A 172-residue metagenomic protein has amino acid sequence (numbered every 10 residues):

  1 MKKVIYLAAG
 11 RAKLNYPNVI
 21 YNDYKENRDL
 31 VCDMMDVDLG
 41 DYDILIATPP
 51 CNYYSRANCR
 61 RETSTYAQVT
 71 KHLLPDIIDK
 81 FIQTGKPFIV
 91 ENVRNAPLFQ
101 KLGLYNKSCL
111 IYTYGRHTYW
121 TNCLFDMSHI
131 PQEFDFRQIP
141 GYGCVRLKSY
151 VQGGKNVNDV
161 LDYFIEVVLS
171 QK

Functional and structural regions predicted by a protein language model:
M1, Y16, Y114-G115: A structure-centric signal for secondary-structure junctions around beta-strands
M1-K3, Y24, C59-T65: Short, basic, glycine/proline-bearing loop/turn elements
K2-G10: Conserved class I S-adenosyl-L-methionine
V4, N18-N22, F88: Hydrophobic anchor at the start of a short beta-strand that flanks the dinucleotide cofactor-binding loop
A8, V37-Y42, C51-K172: Class I S-adenosyl-L-methionine
K13-L14, D162: Short, highly selective alpha-helical patches that border small-molecule cofactor pockets in redox/cofactor-processing
L14-L39: Adenosine-cofactor binding site in Rossmann-like domains, unifying the SAM/SAH pocket of S-adenosylmethionine-dependent
I46: A conserved beta-strand element that flanks and buttresses the S-adenosyl-L-methionine
